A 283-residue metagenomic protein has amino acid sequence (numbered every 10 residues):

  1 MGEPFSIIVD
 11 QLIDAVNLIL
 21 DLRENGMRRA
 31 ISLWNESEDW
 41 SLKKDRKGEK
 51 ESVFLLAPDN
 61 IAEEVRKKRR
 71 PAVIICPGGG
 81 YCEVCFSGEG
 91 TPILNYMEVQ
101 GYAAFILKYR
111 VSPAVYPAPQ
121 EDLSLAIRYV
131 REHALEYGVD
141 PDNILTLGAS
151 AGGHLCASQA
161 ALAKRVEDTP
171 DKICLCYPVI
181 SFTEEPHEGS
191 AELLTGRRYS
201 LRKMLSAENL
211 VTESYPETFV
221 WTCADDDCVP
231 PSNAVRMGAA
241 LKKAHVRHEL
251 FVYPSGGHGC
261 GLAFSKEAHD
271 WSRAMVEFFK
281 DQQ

Functional and structural regions predicted by a protein language model:
G2-K68, Y116: N-terminal cap/lid segment of alpha/beta-hydrolase-fold proteins
D59, T195-L210, Y215-P216: Active-site nucleophile elbow and catalytic-triad environment of alpha/beta-hydrolase enzymes
R69-G78: Short beta-strand element of the alpha/beta-hydrolase
C85-P92, F105-P141, A263-D270: Catalytic nucleophile-loop/oxyanion-hole region of alpha/beta-hydrolase and closely related hydrolase-like folds
L125-S190, R202-K203: Primarily recognizes the serine-hydrolase "nucleophile elbow" in alpha/beta-hydrolase and SGNH/GDSL folds
S214, V220-T222, D226: Short beta-strand/loop motif that positions the catalytic acidic residue of the alpha/beta-hydrolase fold
D227-R236: Conserved alpha/beta-hydrolase "acid-adjacent" motif
V235-Q283: C-terminal catalytic histidine-bearing segment of alpha/beta-hydrolase fold enzymes
